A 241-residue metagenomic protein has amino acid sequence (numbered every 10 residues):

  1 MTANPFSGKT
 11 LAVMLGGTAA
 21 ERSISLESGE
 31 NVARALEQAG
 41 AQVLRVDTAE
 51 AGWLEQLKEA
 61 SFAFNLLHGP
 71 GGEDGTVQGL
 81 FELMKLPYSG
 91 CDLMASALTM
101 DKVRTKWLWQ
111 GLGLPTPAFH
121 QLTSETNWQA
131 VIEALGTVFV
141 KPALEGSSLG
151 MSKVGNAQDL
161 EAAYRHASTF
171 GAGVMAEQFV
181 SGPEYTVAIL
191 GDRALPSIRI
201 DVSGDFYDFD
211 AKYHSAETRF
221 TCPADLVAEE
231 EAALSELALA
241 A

Functional and structural regions predicted by a protein language model:
M1-M94, L98-W107, G111, T123-A130: ATP-binding N-terminal substructure of ATP-dependent carboxylate-amine bond-forming enzymes
T2-L15, V43, L57-K58, L98-P183: Active-site nucleotide/adenylate-binding loops and adjacent lid/helix of ATP-dependent enzymes
L26, L93, M151-V154, F209: Short clusters of hydrophobic/aromatic residues that line enzyme substrate/ligand-binding pockets
G29-N31, R165, L239: Solvent-exposed alpha-helix faces
G155-E236: Phosphate-binding site of ATP-dependent enzymes
